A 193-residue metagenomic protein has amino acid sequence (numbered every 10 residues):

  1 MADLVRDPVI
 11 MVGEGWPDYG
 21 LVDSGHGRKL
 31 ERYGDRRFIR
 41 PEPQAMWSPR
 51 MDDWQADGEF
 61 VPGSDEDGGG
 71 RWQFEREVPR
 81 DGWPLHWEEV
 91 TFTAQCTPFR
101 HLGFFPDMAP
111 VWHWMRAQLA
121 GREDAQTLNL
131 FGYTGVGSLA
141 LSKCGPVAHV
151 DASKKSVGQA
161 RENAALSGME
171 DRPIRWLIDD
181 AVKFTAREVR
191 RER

Functional and structural regions predicted by a protein language model:
A2-G20: Short, Gly/Pro- and small/polar-rich lid/capping loops
G15-R32, F38-P106, H113: Non-catalytic substrate-recognition/targeting regions of SAM-dependent transferases
P106-E123: Conserved alpha-helix/loop element of class I SAM-dependent methyltransferases that forms part of the SAM/SAH-binding
E123-Y133: Conserved class I S-adenosyl-L-methionine
L128, A148, L177: Conserved Rossmann-like nucleotide-binding pocket used by diverse enzymes that bind dinucleotide cofactors
T134-P146: Conserved SAM-binding loop of SAM-dependent methyltransferases across substrates and taxa, primarily the Class I
P146-A152: Conserved SAM-binding motif I beta-strand of class I
A152-R193: S-adenosyl-L-methionine
